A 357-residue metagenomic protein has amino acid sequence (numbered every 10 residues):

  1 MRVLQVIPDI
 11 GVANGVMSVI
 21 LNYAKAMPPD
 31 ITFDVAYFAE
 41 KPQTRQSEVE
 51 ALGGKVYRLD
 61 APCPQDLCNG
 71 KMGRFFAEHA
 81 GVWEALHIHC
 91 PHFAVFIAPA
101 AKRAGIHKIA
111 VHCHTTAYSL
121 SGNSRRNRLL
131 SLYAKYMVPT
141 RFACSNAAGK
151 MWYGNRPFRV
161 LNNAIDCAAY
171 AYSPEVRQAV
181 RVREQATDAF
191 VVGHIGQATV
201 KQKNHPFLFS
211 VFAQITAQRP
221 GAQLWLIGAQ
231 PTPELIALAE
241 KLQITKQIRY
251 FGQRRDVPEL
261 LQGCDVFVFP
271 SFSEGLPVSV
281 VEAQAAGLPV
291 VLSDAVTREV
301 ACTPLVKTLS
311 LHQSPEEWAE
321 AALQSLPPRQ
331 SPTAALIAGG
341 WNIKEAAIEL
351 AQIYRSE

Functional and structural regions predicted by a protein language model:
V6-N14, S18-L67, K71, Q230-P233 (+1 more regions): N-terminal strand-loop element at the rim of the active site of nucleotide-sugar-dependent glycosyltransferases
N14-N22, F190, H194, T199-Q214: A conserved mid-protein helix/loop that constitutes part of the nucleotide-sugar donor-binding site
Y37, P289-S293, R298: Short hydrophobic beta-strand element within catalytic cores of glycosyltransferases and related nucleotide-activated
C63, L67, K150-W152, A164-R183 (+1 more regions): Acidic anion/phosphate-binding donor-loop and adjacent secondary structure in glycosyltransferase catalytic cores
I88-V95, H112-C113: Short His-centered aromatic/hydrophobic patch
Y136-Y172: A short, active-site helix/loop in glycosyltransferases that binds the activated sugar's phosphate group
I236-G252: Nucleotide-activated donor-binding/catalytic signature segment of Leloir-type glycosyltransferases, i.e., the conserved
Q253, F272: Aromatic "clamp/platform" in nucleotide-sugar-dependent glycosyltransferases that forms part of the donor/acceptor
